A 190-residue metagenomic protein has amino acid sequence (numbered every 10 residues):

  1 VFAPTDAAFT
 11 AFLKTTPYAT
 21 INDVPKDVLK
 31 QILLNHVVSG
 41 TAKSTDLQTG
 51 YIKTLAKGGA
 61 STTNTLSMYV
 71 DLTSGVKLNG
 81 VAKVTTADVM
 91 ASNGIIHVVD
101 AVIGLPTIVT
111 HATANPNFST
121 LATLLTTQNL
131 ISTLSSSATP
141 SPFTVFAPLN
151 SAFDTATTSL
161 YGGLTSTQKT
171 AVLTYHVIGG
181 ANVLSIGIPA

Functional and structural regions predicted by a protein language model:
V1-A190: Mature, structured domains of secreted/extracytosolic soluble proteins
